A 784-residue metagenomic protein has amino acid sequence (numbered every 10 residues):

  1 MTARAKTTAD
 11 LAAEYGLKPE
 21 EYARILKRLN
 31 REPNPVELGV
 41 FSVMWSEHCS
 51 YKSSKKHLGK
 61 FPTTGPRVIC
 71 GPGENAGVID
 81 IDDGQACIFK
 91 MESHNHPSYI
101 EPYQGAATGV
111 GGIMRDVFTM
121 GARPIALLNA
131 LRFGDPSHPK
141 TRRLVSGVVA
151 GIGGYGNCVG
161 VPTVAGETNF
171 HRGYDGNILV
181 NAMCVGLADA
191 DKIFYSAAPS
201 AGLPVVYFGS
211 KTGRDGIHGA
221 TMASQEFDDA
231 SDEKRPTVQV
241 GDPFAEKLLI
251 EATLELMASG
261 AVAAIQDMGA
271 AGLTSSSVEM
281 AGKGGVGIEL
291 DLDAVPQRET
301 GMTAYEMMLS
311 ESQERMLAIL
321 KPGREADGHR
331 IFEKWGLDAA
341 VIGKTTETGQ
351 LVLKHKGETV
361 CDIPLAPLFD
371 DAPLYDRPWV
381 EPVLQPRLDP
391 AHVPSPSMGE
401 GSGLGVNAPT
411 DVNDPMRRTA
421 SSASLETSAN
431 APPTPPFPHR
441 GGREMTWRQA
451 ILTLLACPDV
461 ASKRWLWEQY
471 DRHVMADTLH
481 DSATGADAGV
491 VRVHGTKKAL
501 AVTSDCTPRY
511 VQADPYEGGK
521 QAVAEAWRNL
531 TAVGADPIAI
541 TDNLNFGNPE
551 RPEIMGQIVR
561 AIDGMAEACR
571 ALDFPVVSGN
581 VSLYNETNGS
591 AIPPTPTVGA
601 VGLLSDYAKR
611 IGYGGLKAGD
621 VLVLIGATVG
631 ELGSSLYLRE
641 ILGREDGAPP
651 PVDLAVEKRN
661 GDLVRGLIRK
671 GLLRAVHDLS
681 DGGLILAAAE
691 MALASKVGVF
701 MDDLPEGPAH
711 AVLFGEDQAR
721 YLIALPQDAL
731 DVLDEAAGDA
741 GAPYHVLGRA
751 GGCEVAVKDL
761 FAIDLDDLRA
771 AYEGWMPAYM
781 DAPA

Functional and structural regions predicted by a protein language model:
T2-Y15, P19-E21, I25-L38, N177-I178 (+13 more regions): Glycine-/charge-enriched secondary-structure boundary and capping motifs
R4, T8-D80: N-terminal amphipathic, basic-rich helices that act as targeting or association modules
G16, P243, A655-K658: Alpha-helix N-cap/helix-start motif at coil-to-helix transitions, marked by capping-box chemistry
W45, C49, L58-T108, G112-F118 (+7 more regions): Non-catalytic terminal/interface segments that mediate subunit docking, oligomerization, and allosteric communication
E74-V341, T345-Q350, K354-H355, F369-D370 (+12 more regions): Mobile "lid/hinge" segments at catalytic clefts and subdomain interfaces of large enzymes
